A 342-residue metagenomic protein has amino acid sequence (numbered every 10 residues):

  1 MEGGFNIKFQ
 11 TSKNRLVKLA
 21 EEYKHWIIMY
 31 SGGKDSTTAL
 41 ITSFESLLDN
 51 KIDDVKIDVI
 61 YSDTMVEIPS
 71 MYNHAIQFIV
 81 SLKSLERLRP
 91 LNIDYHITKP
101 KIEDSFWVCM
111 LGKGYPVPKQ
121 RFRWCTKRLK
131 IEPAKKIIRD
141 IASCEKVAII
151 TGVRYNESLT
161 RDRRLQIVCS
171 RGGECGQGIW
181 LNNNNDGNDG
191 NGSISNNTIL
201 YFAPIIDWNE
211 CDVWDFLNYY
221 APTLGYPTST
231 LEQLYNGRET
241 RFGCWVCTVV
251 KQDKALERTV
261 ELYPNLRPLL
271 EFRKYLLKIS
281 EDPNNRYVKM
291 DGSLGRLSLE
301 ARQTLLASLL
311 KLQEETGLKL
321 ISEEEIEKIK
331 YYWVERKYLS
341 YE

Functional and structural regions predicted by a protein language model:
M1-I28, K34-E342: Nucleotide-activated chemistry modules centered on ATP-dependent adenylation/adenylyltransferase
